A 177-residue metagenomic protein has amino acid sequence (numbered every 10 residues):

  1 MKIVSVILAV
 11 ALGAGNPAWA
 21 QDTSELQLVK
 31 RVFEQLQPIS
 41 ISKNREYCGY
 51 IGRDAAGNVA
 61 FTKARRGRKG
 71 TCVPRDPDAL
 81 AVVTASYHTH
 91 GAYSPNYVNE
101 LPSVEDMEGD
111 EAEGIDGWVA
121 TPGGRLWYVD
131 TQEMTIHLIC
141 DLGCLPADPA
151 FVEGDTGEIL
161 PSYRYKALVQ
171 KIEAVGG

Functional and structural regions predicted by a protein language model:
K2-G15: Bacterial N-terminal signal peptides
V6, R53, A92-S94: General alpha-helical segment detector with a strong preference for membrane-spanning helices and helix-boundary regions
L12, S42, R53, D78 (+1 more regions): A generic structural signal for short, solvent-exposed coil/turn residues that cap or connect secondary-structure
G13-G15, G52, G117: Small side chains
N16-A20: Sec/Tat signal peptide C-region and signal peptidase I cleavage site
Q21-D22, C72-A85, T89-G177: Active-site-proximal loop/helix of nucleotide/amide-processing enzymes and allied scaffolds
Q21-R68, V73: N-terminal secretory signal peptides
